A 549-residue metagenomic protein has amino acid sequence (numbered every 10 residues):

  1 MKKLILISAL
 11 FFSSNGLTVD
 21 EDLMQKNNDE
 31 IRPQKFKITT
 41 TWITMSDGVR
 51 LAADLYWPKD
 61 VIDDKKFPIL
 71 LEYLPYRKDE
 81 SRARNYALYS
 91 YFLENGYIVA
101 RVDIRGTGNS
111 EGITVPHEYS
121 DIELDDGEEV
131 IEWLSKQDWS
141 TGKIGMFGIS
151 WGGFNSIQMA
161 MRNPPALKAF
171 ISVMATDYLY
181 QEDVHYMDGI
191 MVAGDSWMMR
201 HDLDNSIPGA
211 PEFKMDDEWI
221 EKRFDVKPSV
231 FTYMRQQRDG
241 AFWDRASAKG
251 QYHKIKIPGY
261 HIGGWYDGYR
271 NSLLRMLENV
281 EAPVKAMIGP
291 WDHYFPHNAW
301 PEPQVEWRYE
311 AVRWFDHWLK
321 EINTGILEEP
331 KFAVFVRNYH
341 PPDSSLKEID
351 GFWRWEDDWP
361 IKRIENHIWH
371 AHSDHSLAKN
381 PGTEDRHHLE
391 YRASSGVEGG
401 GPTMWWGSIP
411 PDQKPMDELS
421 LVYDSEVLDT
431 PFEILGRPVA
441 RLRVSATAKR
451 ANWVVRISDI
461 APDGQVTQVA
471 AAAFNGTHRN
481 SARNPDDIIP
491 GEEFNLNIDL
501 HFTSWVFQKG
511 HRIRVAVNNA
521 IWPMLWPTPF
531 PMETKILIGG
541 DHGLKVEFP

Functional and structural regions predicted by a protein language model:
S13-S14: N-terminal signal peptide c-region/cleavage motif recognized by signal peptidases
Q25-K65, D424, L428-T430: N-terminal cap/lid segment of alpha/beta-hydrolase-fold proteins
V61-K136, V455, A461-D463, W522: Cap/lid segment of the alpha/beta-hydrolase catalytic domain
Y86, E94, M161-K254: Accessory cap/linker subdomain of secreted extracellular hydrolases
W139-S150: Alpha/beta-hydrolase fold nucleophile elbow
I149-Q158: Glycine-rich nucleophile elbow surrounding the catalytic serine of serine-hydrolase chemistry
V230-I288: Serine-hydrolase catalytic core
M287, P296-H297, P301-P549: C-terminal, loop-rich substrate-recognition/catalytic regions characterized by aromatic stacking residues
